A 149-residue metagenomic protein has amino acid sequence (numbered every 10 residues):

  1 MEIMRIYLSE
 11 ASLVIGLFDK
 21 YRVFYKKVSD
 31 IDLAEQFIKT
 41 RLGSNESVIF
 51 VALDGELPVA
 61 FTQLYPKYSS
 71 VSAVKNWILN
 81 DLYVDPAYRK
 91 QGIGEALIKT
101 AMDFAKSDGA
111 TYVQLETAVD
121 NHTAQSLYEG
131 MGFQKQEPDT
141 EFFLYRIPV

Functional and structural regions predicted by a protein language model:
M1-G16: A short beta-loop-alpha structural element at the N-terminal edge of CoA-dependent acyl/N-acetyltransferase catalytic
I15-T40: Conserved GNAT-fold acetyl-CoA-binding loop/helix
K39-V51, I78: A short helix-loop-beta-strand connector motif used in the catalytic cores of GNAT acetyltransferases and, in some
V51, L57-P66, I78, Y83: Conserved beta-strand in the GNAT
Y68-L79, R89: A conserved beta-turn-beta hairpin within the catalytic core of GNAT-like acetyltransferases that forms part
V84, K90-D103, S126, G130: Conserved acetyl-CoA-binding loop-helix of GNAT-fold acetyltransferases
E95, V119-E137, L144: Conserved active-site alpha-helix within GNAT-family acetyltransferase domains
A105-E116: Conserved GNAT acetyl-CoA-binding A-motif
